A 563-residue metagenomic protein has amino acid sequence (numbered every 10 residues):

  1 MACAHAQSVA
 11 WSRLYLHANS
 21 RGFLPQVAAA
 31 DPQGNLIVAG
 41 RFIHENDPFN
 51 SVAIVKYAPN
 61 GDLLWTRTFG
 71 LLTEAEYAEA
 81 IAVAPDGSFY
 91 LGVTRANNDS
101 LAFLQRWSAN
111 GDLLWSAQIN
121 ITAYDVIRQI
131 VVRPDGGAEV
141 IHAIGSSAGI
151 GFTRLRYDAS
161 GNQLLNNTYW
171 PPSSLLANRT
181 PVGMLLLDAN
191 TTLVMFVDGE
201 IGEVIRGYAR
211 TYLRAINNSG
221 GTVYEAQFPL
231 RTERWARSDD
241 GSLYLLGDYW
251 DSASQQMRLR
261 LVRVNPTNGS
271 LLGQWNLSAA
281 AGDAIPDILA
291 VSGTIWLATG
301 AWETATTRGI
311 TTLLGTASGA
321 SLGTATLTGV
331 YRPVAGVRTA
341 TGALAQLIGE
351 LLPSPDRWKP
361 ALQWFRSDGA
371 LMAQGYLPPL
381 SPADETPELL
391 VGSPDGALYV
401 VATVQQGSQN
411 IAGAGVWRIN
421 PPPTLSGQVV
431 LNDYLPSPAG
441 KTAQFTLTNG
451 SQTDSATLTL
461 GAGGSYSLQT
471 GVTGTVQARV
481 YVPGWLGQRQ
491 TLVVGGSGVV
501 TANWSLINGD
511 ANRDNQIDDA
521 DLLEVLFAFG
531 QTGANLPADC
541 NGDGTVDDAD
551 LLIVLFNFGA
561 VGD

Functional and structural regions predicted by a protein language model:
C3-P422, N503: A sequence-level/structural motif corresponding to short, flexible coil/turn segments enriched in small polar residues
Q33-N35, L64, S88, L114 (+8 more regions): Calcium-binding loop positions in Ca2+-binding modules
W417-S426, T501-R513, L536-P537: Short domain-boundary/entry signatures in modular proteins, especially in secreted/extracellular architectures
S426-K441, T448, N512-I517: Structural motif
K441-T457, F529-G533: Short amphipathic beta-strand segments in non-cytosolic proteins
S451-T453, G471, T475-V493: A short, solvent-exposed loop/turn motif at the edges and junctions of modular extracellular/periplasmic domains
G461-T475: Short Pro-Gly-centered beta-turn/loop motif in secreted/extracellular proteins
D514-G533, D543-G562: Alpha-helical segments with a strong preference for the paired helices of cellulosomal dockerin domains
